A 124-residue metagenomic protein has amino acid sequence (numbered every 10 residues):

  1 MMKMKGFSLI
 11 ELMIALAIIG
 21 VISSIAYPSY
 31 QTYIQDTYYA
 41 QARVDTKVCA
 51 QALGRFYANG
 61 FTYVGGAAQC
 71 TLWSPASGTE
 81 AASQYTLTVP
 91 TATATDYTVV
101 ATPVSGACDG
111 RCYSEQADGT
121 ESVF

Functional and structural regions predicted by a protein language model:
M1-Y30: N-terminal single-pass transmembrane signal-anchor helix
L16, R43, A50: Conserved catalytic core of two-component sensor histidine kinases
A26, Y33, L53: Conserved alpha-helical elements of the SDR catalytic core
Q31, Q35-T46: Membrane-proximal amphipathic alpha-helices that sit immediately adjacent to an N-terminal transmembrane/signal-anchor
Q51-F124: Periplasmic/extracellular, small/polar-rich flexible segments of pilin-like filament-forming proteins
